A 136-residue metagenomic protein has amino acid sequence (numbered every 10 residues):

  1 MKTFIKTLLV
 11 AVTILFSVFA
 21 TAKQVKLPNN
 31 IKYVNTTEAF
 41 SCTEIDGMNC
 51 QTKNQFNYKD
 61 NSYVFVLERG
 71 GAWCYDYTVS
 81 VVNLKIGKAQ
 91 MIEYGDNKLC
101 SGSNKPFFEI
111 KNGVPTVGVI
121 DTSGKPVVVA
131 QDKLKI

Functional and structural regions predicted by a protein language model:
M1-L9: Bacterial N-terminal signal peptides that target proteins for export
F4-I5, T21-T37, S101-I136: Acidic, small-residue rich beta-repeat scaffolds with periodic aromatic anchors
I14, V18-F56: Terminal domain-start segments
M48-Q55, K98-F108: Repeated scaffold domains used in trafficking and secretory/extracellular systems, primarily beta-propellers
D60-W73, E109-D121: Short beta-strand elements that form the blades of beta-propeller/WD-repeat-like and other beta-sheet-rich scaffold
A72-Y77, V127: Short, solvent-exposed loop/turn segments at conserved positions within beta-propeller repeat blades
V79-K85: Beta-propeller blade signature
Q90-D96: Beta-propeller fold detector
